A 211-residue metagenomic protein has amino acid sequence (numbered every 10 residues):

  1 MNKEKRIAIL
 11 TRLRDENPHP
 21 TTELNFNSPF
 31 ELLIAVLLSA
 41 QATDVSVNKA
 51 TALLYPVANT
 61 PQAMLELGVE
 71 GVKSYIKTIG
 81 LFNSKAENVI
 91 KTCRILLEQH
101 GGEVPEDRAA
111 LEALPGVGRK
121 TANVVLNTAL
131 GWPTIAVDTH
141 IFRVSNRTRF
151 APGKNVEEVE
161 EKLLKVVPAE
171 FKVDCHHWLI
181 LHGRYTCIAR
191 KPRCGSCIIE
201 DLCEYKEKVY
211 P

Functional and structural regions predicted by a protein language model:
N2-P211: Catalytic cores of DNA base-excision repair glycosylases
